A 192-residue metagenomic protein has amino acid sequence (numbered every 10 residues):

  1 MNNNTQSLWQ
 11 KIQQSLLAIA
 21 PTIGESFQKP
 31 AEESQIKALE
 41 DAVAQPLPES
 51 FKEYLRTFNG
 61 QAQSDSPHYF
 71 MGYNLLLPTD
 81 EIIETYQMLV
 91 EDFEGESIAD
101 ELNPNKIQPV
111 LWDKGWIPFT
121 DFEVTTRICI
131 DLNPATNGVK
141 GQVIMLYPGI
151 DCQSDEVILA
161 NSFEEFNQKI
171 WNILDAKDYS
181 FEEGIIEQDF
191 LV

Functional and structural regions predicted by a protein language model:
M1-E123: A surface-exposed partner-binding patch
Q61, T125, T136, G149 (+1 more regions): Short loop/turn segments at secondary-structure transitions that flank enzyme active sites
A62-D65, T126-I128, Q153-S154: Short catalytic/ligand-binding loop motif for oxyanion handling, primarily in non-cytosolic enzymes, centered on
Q63, L75, I98, G141-I144 (+2 more regions): Polar low-complexity intrinsically disordered regions enriched in Ser/Thr and small residues
L77-P78, D131, S162: Helix N-cap / beta->alpha transition motif
R127-P148: Low-complexity, glycine/alanine/valine/leucine- and proline-rich hydrophobic stretches
G149-I173: A recognition module on extended beta-rich or small alphabeta surfaces enriched in W/G with H and D/E
E164-V192: Long, compositionally biased interface segments
